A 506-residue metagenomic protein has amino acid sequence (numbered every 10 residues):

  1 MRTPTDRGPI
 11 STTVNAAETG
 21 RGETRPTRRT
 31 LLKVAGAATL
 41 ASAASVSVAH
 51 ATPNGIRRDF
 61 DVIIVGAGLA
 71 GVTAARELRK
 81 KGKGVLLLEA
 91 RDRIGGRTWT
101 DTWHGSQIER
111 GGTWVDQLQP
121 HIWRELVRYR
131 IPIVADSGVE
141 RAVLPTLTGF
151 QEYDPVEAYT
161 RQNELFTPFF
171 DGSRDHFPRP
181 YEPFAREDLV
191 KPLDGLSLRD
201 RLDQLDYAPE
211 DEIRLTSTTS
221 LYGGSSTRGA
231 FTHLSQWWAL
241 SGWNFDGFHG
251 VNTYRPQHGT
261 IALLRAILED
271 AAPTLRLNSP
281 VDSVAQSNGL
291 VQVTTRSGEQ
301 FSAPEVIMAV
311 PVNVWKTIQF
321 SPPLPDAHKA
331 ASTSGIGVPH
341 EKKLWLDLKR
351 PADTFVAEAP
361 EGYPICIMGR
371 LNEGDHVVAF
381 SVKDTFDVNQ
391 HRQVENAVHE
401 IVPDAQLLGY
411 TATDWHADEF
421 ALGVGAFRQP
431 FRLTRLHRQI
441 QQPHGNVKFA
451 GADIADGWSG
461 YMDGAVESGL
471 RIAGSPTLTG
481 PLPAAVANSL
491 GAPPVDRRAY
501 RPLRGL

Functional and structural regions predicted by a protein language model:
R2, E23-T24, T30-A51: N-terminal export signals
R7-G8, N15-G20, T52, L290 (+1 more regions): Conserved flavin/dinucleotide-binding core of flavoenzymes
V62-L86: N-terminal Rossmann-like FAD-binding beta1-loop-alpha1 element of flavoenzymes
R79-D101: Glycine-rich FAD pyrophosphate-binding loop
R97, G105-D136: Conserved FAD-binding subdomain of flavin-dependent enzymes
W123, V127-G229, H249: Mobile amphipathic helical/loop "lid" adjacent to a hydrophobic cofactor/ligand pocket
E182-P280, L290, A309-V314, Q319: Active-site/ligand-binding neighborhood in enzyme catalytic cores
Q286, T295-T354: Central helical "cap/lid" subdomain
